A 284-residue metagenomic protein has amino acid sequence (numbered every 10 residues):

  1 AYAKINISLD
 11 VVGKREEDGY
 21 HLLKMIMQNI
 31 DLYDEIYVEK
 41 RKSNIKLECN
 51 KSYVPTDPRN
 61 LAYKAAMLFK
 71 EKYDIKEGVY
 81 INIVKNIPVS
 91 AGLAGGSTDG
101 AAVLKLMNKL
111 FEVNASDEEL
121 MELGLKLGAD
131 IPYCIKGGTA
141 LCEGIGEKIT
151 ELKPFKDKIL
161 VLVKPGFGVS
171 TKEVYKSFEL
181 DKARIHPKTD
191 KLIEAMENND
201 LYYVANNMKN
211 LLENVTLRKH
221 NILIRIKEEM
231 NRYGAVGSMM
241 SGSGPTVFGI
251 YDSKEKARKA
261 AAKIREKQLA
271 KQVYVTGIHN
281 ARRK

Functional and structural regions predicted by a protein language model:
A1, K40, V204-A205, M239-S241: Short, flexible turn/loop "capping" segments at secondary-structure junctions
A1-A91, K109, V113-M121, E143-I145 (+2 more regions): ATP-binding N-lobe of GHMP and related small-molecule kinases
S8-M25, V113-G237, I250-K284: ATP-dependent small-molecule kinase catalytic core of the GHMP/sugar-kinase superfamily and closely related
Y37, Y80-N82, M239, Y274-G277: Residues embedded in well-ordered beta-strands within globular domains across many folds
K42-P55, V103, N198-M208: Short, basic/glycine-rich phosphate-binding loops at helix/coil junctions that contact nucleotide phosphates
N44, P88-S90, V169-S170, T246-F248 (+1 more regions): Short, active-site-adjacent cap segments at secondary-structure transitions
N82-F111, A129, V236-Y251: Glycine/serine-rich anion-binding loops at beta->alpha junctions that coordinate negatively charged ligand groups
